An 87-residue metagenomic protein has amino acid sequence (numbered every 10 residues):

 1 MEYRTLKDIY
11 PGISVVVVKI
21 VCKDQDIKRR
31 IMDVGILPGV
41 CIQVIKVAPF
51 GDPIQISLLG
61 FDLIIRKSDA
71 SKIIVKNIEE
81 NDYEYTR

Functional and structural regions predicted by a protein language model:
E2, D26-R30: Short alpha-helix capping/helix-loop boundary micro-motifs
E2-Y3, S14, A48, L59: Tandem CBS (Cystathionine beta-synthase) repeat/Bateman regulatory domains
I27, P49-I56: Short, Lys/Arg- and Gly-enriched loop/turn segments at beta-strand edges
Q55-R87: C-terminal structural segments of small proteins and small subunits
